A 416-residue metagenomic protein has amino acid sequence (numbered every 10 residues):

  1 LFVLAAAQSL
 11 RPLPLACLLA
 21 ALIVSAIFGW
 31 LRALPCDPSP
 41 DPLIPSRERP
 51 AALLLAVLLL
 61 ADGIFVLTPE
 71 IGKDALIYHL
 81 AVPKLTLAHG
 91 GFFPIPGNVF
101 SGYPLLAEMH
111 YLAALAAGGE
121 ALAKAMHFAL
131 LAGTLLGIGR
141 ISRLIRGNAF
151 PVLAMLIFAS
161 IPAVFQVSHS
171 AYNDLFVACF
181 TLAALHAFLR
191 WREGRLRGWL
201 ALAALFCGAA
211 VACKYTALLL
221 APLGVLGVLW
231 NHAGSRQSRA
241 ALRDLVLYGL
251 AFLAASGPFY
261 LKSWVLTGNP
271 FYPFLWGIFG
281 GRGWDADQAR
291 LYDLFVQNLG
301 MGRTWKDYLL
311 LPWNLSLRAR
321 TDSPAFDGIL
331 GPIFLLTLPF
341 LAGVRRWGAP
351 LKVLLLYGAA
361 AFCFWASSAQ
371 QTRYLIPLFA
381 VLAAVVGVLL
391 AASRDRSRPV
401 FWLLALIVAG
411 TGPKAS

Functional and structural regions predicted by a protein language model:
L1-P38, W365: Membrane-embedded, hydrophobic transmembrane alpha-helices
I23-R32, A125-I145, A183: Transmembrane-helix motifs of polytopic, lipid-linked glycan transferases
R49-A56, A149-V152, L202-L205, A221-V225 (+2 more regions): Signature aromatic-anchored transmembrane alpha helix within multi-pass, membrane-resident enzymes that catalyze glycan
K84, D174-V177, A210, Y215 (+5 more regions): Hydrophobic/aromatic-rich transmembrane helices and adjacent perimembrane loops
A121-L122, I138-P162, C179, E193 (+1 more regions): Transmembrane-helix signature of polytopic, membrane-embedded enzymes that assemble or transfer cell-envelope glycans
G133-T134, I138-G139, L310-K352, G358-A359: Hydrophobic, aromatic-rich transmembrane alpha-helices and their immediate juxtamembrane boundary segments
R140, A184-W199, A233-G234: Membrane-interface transmembrane helices that cradle and orient dolichyl/undecaprenyl
W230, D244-A319, G410-K414: Membrane-lumen/periplasm interface segments of specific transmembrane helices in polyprenyl phosphate-linked
